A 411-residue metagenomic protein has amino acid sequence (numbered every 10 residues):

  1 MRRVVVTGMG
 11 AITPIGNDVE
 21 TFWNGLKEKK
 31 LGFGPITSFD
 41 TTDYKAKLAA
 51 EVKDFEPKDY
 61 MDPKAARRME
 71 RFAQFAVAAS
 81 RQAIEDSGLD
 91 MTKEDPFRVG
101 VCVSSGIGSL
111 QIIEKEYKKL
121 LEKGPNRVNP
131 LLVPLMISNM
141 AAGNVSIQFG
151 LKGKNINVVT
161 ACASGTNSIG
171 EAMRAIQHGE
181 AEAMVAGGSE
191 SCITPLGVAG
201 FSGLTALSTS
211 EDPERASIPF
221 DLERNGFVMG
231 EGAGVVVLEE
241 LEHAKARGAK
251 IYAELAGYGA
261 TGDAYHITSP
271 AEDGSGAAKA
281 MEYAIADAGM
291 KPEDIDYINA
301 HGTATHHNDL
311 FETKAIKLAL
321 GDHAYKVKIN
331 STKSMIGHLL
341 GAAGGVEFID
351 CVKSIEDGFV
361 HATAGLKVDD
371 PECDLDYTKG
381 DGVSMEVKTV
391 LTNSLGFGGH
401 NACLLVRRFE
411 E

Functional and structural regions predicted by a protein language model:
M1-A65, E242-Y252, I349-T363, R407-E411: ACP-dependent fatty acid/polyketide chain-elongation machinery
R3-T7, G34, D212-A288, Y297 (+1 more regions): Condensing-enzyme catalytic core mediating Claisen C-C bond formation in acyl metabolism
V6, K27-T160, S189-V198, P292-N308: Conserved beta-ketoacyl condensing-enzyme motif
G8, L26, S80, V101 (+10 more regions): Conserved small-residue
T42-E51, G108-I112, S191-S217, G259-K279 (+3 more regions): Active-site-adjacent elements of ketosynthase-type condensing enzymes
A76-L89, S138-A142, S146-E190, V228-A249 (+2 more regions): Active-site-proximal alpha-helical scaffold in enzymes
A83-D95, A244-G248, M281-Y297, A319-H323: Phosphate/pyrophosphate-binding loops at sites that engage ATP/ADP/AMP, CoA/4′-phosphopantetheine, polyphosphate
E122-N129, G170, R174, A183 (+4 more regions): Glycine-/small-residue-rich "gating" segment that lines the acyl/pantetheine channel and substrate pocket
